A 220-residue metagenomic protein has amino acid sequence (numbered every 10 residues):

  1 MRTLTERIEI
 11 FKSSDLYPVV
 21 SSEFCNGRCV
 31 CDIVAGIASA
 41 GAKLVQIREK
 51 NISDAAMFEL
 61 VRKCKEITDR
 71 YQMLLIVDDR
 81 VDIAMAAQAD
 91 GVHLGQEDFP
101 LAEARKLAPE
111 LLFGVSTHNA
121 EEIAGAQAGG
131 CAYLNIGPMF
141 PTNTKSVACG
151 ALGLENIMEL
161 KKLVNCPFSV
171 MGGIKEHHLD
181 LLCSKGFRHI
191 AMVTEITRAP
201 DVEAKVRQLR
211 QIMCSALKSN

Functional and structural regions predicted by a protein language model:
M1-F99, K106-A132, C149-E155, E159 (+3 more regions): Conserved N-terminal beta1-alpha1 strand-loop-helix module at the mouth
I136, S169-I174, M192-T194: Glycine-rich beta-strand-to-loop/alpha-helix junction loops that act as flexible
P138, G186: Short, small-residue-rich loop/turn micro-motifs
F140-T142: A short, flexible beta-alpha/helix-coil linker loop
T144-S146: Glycine/threonine-rich flexible loop motifs
C183: Extended hydrophobic
H189: C-terminal binding/interaction regions
